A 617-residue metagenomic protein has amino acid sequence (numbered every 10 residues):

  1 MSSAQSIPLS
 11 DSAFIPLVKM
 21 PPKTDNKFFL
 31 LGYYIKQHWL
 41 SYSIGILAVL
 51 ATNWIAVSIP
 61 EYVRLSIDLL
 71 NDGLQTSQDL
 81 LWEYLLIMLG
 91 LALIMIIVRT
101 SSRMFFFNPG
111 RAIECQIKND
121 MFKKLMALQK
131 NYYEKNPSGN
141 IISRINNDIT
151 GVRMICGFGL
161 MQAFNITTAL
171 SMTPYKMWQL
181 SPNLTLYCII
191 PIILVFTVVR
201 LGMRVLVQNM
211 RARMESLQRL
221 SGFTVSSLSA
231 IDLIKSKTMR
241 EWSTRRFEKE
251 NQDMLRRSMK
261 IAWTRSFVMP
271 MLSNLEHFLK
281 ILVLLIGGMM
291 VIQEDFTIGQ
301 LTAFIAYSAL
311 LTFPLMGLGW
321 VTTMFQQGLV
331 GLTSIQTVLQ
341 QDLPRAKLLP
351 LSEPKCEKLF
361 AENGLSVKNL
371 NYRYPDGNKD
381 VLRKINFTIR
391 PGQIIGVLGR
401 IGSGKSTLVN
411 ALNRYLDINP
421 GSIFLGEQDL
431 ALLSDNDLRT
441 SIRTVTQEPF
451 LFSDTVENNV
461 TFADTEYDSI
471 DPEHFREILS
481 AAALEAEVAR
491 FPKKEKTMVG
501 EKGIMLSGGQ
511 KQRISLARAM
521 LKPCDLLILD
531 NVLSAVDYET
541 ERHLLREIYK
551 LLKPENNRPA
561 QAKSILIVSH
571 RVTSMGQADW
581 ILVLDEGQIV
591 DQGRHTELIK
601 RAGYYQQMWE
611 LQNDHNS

Functional and structural regions predicted by a protein language model:
M1-A56, N71-I87, S102-F106, G110 (+11 more regions): Membrane-integrated ABC transporters
L17, K23, F106-G110, M126-S171 (+1 more regions): Juxtamembrane loop-to-helix connectors within ABC transporter transmembrane domains
Q37, S41-W54, S58, L91 (+3 more regions): Transmembrane helices of ABC transporter permease
L40-L65, Y84, M88, R103-F107 (+5 more regions): Alpha-helical segments in transporter systems
I87-R99, I192-F196, R200, R265-L279 (+3 more regions): Hydrophobic alpha-helical segments in the permease module
K130-N131, N147-C156, L160, F164 (+9 more regions): An intracellular "coupling" helix at the cytosolic face of ABC transporter transmembrane type-1 domains
S216, M239, W263, L311-Q340: Cytosolic ends of transmembrane helices, especially the final helix of ABC transmembrane type-1 domains
C356-S617: ABC-type nucleotide-binding domain
